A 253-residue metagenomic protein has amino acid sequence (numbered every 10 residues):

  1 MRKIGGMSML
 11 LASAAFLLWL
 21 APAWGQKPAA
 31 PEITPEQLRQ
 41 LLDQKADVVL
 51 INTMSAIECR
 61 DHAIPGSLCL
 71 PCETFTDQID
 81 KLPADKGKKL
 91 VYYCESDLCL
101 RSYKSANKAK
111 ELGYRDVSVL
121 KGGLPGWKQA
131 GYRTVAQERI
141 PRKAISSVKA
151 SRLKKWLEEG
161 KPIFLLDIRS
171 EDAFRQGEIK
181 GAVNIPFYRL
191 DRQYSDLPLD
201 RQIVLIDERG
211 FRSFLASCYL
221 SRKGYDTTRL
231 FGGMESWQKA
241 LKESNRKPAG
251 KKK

Functional and structural regions predicted by a protein language model:
R2-G6, W19-E36, Q44, V48-V49 (+4 more regions): Rhodanese-like catalytic fold shared by cysteine-dependent sulfurtransferases and DSP/PTP-type phosphatases
A12-S13, A23: Cleavable N-terminal signal peptides
M54, R169: Anionic group-transfer/hydrolysis microenvironments
